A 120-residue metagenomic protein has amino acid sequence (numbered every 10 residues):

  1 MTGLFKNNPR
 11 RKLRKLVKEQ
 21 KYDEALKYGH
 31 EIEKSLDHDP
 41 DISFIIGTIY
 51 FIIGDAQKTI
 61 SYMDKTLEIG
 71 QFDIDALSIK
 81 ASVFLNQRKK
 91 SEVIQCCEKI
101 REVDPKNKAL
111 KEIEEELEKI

Functional and structural regions predicted by a protein language model:
G3-R11: Amphipathic alpha-helical repeat scaffolds of TPR domains
R10, R14-K18, D23-D75, S82: Alpha-helical adaptor scaffolds
K18-E19, I52, N86, E116-I120: Register position in tetratricopeptide repeats
P40-D41, I74-A76, D104-E114: Boundary/linker segments of alpha-helical solenoid repeat arrays
I60, L77-S78, I94-C97: Short amphipathic alpha-helical surface patches that serve as generic macromolecular interface elements
S82-K108, E115: TPR/TPR-like (Sel1-like) alpha-helical repeat modules
